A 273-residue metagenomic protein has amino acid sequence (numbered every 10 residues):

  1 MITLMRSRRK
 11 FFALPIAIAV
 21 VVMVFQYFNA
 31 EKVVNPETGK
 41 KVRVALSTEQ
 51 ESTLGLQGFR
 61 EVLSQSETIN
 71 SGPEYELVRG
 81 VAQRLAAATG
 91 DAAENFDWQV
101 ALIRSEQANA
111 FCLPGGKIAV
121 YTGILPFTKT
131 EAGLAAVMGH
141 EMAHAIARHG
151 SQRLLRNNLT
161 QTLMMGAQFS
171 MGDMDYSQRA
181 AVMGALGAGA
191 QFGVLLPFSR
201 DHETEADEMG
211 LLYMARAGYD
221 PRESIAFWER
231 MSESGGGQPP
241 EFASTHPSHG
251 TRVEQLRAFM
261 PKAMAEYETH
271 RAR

Functional and structural regions predicted by a protein language model:
M1-R273: A Zn2+-metalloprotease active-site environment signal
